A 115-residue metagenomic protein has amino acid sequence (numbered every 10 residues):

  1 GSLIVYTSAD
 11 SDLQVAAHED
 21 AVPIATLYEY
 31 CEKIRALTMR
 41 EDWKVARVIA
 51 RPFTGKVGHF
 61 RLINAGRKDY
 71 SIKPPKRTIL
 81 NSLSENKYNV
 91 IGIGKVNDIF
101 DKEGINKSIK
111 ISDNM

Functional and structural regions predicted by a protein language model:
G1-M115: Feature captures the catalytic ectodomains and active-site-proximal regions of enzymes that hydrolyze or transfer
